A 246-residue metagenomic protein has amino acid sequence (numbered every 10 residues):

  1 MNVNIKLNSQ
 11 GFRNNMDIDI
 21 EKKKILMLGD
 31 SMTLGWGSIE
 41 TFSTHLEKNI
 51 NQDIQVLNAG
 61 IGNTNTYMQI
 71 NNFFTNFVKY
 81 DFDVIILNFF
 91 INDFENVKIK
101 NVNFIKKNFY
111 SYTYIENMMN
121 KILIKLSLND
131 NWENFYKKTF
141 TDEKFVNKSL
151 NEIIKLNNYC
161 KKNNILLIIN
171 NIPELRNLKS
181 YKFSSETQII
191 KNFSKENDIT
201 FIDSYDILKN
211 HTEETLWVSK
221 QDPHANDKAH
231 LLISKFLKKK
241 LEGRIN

Functional and structural regions predicted by a protein language model:
M1-N49, K209-T212, K220: Membrane/wall-proximal cationic-aromatic binding patches
L28-G29, N58-G60, I86-F90, I168-P173: Short beta-strand segments
I50-Q52, Y80, N163, N197: Helix C-cap/helix->beta junction micro-motif
I54-T64: A short beta-strand-loop structural module common to alpha/beta enzyme folds
N63-F73: Structural motif
F77, D81-I86: Proline-aspartate-enriched helix->loop->beta-strand connector
F90-N192, I199, S204-T215, S219: Serine-dependent acyl-ester chemistry module
S219-N246: Histidine-centered active-site loop/cap adjacent to the catalytic His in serine esterases/O-acetyl transfer systems
